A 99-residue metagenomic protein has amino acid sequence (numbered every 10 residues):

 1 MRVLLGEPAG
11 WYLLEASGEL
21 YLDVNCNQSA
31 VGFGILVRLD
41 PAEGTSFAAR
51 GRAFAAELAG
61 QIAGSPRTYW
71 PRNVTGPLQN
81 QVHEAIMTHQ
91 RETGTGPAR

Functional and structural regions predicted by a protein language model:
M1-R99: Extended, alpha-helix-rich binding/interface surfaces that flank or overlap catalytic cores and mediate recognition
